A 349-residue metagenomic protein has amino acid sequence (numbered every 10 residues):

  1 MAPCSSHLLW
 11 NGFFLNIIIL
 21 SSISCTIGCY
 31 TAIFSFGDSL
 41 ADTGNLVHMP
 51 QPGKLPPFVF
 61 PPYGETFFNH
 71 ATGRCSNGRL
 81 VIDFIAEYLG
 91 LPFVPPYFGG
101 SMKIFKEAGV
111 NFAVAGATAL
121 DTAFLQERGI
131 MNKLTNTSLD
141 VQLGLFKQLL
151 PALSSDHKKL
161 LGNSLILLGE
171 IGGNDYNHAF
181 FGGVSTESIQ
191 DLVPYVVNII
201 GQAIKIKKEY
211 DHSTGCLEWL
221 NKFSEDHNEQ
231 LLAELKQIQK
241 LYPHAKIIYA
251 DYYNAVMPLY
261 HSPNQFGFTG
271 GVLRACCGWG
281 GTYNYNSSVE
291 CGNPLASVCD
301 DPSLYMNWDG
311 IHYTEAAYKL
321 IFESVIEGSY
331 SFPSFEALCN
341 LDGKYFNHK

Functional and structural regions predicted by a protein language model:
A2-K349: Conserved active-site regions of diverse hydrolases
